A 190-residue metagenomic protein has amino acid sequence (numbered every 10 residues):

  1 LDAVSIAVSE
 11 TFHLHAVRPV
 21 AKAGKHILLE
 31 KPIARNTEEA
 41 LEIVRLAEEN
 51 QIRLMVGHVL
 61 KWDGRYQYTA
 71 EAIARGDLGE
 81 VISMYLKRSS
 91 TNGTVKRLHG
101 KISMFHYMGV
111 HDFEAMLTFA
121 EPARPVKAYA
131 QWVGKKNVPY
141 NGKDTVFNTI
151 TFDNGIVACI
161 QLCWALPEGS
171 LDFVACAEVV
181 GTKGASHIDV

Functional and structural regions predicted by a protein language model:
L1, G79-V81, P125: Core-facing hydrophobic residues within beta-strands of well-ordered domains
L1-L46: Beta-loop-alpha module in the N-terminal Rossmann-like domain of NAD(P)-dependent dehydrogenases, especially those
I6, L29, L54-V56, Y85 (+1 more regions): Hydrophobic residues in well-ordered beta-strands that form the structural core
T11, A34-K96: A contiguous active-site-proximal alpha/beta segment in oxidoreductase catalytic domains
R18, L41, Q67, E114-L117: Active-site phosphate/pyrophosphate- and oxyanion-stabilizing loops and adjacent acidic/basic residues in soluble
A23-K25, N50-R53, I156-V157: A short helix->loop->beta-strand "cap" motif at the edges of active sites that frequently abuts
V59, F152, G169, V174-V190: C-terminal glycine/acidic-rich active-site capping loop/insertion
T94-V174: Rossmann-like dinucleotide-binding domain that binds NAD(P)(H)
